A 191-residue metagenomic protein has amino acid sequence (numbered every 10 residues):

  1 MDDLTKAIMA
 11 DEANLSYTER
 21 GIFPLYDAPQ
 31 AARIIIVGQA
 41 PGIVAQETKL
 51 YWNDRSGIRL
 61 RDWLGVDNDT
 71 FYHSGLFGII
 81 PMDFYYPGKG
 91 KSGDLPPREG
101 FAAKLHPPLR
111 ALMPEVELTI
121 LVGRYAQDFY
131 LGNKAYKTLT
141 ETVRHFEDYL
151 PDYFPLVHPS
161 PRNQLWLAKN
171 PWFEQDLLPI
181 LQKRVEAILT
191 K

Functional and structural regions predicted by a protein language model:
M1-S56, K183-K191: Active-site and ligand/interface coordination hotspots across diverse enzymes and nucleic-acid-associated assemblies
D2-K6, A10, S16-Y17, D83-K191: Glycine/proline-rich loop-helix segments at beta-alpha junctions forming the active-site rim of enzyme cores
G21-Q30, I58-F71, R110-A111, H145-E147: Short amphipathic alpha-helices and their capping/turn segments at secondary-structure boundaries
Q30-G38, H73-P81, P151-F154: Short coil-to-beta-strand
V37-V44, I79-P81, P114-I120: A broad, low-specificity signal for short, low-complexity segments enriched in glycine/proline and polar/charged
G42, Q46, R61, Q127: Short, electropositive, low-hydrophobicity segments enriched in small/polar residues
L50-P97: Short, surface-exposed acidic-centric catalytic microdomains
